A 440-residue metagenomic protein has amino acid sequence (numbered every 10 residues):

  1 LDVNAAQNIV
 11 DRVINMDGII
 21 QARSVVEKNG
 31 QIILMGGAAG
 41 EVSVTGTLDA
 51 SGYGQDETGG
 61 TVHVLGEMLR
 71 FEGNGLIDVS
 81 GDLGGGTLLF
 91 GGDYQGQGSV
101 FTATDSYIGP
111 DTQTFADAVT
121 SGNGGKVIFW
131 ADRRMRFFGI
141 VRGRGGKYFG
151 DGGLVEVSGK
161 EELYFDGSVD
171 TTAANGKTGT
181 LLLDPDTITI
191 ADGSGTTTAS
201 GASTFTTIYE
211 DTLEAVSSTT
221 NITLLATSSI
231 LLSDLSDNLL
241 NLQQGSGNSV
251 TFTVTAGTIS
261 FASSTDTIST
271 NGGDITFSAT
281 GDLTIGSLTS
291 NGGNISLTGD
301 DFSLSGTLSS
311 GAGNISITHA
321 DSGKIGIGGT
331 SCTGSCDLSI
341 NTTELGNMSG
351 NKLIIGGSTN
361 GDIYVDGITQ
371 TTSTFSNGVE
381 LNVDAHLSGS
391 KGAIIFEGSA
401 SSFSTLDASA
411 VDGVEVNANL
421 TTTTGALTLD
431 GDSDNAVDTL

Functional and structural regions predicted by a protein language model:
L1-L440: Extracellular and secretory-pathway beta-repeat/beta-biased strand scaffolds
